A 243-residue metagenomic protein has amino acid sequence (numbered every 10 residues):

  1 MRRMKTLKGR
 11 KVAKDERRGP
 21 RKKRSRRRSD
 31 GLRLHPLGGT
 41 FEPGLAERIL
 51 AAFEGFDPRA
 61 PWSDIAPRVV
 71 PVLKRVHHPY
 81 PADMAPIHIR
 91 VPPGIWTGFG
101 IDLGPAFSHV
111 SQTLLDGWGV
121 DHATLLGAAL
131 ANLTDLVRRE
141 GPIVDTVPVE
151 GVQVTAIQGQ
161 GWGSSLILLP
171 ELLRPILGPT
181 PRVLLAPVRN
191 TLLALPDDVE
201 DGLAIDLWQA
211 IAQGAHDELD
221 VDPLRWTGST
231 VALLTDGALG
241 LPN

Functional and structural regions predicted by a protein language model:
R2-S29: Short Lys/Arg-rich cationic patches that frequently serve as NLS/NoLS or arginine-rich RNA/DNA-binding motifs
R26-G161, S165: Charged, alpha-helical interface segments at or near domain boundaries
I87-V91, L173-P179: Short, surface-exposed loop and linker segments with low hydrophobicity and enrichment for Pro/Ser/Thr
D135-R139, P175-P181, A212-D220: Structural alpha-beta junctions
G161-I176: Short amphipathic alpha-helix segments
V183-P187: Short beta-strand
N190-N243: C-terminal structured domains
